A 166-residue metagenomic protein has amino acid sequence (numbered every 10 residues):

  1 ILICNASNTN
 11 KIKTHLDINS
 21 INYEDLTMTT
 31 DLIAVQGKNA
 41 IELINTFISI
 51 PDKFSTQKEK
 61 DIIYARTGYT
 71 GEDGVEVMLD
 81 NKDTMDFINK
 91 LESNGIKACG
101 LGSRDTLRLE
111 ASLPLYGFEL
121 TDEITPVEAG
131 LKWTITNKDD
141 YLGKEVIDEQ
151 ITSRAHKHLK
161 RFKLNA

Functional and structural regions predicted by a protein language model:
I1-A166: Conserved, structured C-terminal
